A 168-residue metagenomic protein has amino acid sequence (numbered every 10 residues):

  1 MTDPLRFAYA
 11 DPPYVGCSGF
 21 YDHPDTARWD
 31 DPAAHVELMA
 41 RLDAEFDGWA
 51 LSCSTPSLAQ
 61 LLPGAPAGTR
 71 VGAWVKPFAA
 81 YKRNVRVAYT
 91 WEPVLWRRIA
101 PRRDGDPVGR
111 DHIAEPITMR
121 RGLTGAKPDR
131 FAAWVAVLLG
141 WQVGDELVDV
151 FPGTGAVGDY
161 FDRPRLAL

Functional and structural regions predicted by a protein language model:
M1-V148, P152-L168: Class I S-adenosyl-L-methionine-dependent methyltransferase catalytic core
